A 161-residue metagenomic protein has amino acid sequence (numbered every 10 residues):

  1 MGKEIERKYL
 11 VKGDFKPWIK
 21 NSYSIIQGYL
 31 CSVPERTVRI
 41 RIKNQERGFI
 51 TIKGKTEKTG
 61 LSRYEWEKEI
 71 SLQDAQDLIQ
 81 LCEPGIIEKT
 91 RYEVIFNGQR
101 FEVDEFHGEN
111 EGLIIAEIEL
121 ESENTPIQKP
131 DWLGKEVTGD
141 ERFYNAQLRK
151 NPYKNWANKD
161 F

Functional and structural regions predicted by a protein language model:
M1-F161: Phosphate-end processing signature that detects enzymes handling 5′-triphosphorylated RNA and polyphosphate
